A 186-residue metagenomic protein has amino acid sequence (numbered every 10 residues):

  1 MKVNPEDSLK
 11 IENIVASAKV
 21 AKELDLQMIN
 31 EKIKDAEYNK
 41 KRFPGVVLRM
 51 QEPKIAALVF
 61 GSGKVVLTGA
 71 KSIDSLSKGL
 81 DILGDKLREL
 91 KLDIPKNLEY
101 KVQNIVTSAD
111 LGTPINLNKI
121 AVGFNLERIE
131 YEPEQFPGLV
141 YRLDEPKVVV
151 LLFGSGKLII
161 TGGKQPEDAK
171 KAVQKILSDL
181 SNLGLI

Functional and structural regions predicted by a protein language model:
M1-V66, A70-V149, S155-K157, G163-I186: Intrinsically disordered, low-complexity polar/charged tails and linkers
